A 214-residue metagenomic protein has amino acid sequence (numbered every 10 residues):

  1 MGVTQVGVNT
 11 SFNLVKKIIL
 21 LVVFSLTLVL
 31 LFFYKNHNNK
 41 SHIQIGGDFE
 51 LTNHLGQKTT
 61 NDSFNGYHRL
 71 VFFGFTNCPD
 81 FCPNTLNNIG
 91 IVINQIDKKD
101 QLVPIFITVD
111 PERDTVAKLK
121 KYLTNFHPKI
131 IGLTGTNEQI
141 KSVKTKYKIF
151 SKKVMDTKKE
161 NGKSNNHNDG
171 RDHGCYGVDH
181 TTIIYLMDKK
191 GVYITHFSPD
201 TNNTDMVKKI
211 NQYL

Functional and structural regions predicted by a protein language model:
M1-T52, Y213: N-terminal targeting signals for export/organelle localization
G46-G47, R69, T181-I183: Short loop/turn microsegments at loop-to-beta-strand junctions
E50-R69, I93: A short beta-strand-turn-helix
N61-T85, I89: Short active-site neighborhood of thiol/selenol oxidoreductases, capturing the structured segment around
L86-T145: Structural microenvironment flanking redox-active thiols in thiol-disulfide oxidoreductases
K120-T181: Short, internal strand/loop/helix patches that form the active-site neighborhood or redox-interaction surface
K158-L214: Thiol-/selenol-based redox modules, centered on thioredoxin-like and closely related oxidoreductase domains
